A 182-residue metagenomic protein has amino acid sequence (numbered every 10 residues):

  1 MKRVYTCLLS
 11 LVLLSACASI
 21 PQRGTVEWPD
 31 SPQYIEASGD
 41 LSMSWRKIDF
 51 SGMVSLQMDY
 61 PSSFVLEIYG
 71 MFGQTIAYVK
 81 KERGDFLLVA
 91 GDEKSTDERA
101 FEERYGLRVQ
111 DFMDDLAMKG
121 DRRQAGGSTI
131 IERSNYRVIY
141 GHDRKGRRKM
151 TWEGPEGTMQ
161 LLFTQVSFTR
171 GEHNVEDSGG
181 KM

Functional and structural regions predicted by a protein language model:
K2-S10: Sec-dependent signal peptide recognition, specifically the positively charged N-region followed immediately by
L8, A18-S19, R99, E103: N-terminal trafficking/processing presequences and adjacent post-cleavage segments of proteins routed to secretion
L11, S15-P32: Bacterial Sec signal peptide processing site at the extreme N-terminus
Y34-I76: Post-signal-peptide N-terminal segment of Sec-exported extracytoplasmic proteins
W45-K47, Q74, L87, T158 (+1 more regions): Residue-level signal for secondary-structure boundary sites
V54-M58, Y78-F86, Y140: Extended lipid/amphipathic-ligand handling interfaces
S63-D114: An acidic-aromatic
K94-M182: Mature, soluble, non-transmembrane domains
